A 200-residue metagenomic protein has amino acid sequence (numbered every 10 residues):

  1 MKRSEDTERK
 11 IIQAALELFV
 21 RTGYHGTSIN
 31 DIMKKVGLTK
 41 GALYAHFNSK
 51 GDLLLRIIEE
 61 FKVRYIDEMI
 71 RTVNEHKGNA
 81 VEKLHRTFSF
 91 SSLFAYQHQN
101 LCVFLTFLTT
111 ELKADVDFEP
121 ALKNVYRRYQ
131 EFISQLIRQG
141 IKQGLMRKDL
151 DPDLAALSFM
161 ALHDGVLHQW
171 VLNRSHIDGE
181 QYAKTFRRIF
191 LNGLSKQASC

Functional and structural regions predicted by a protein language model:
M1, R86-F94, E131-Q143, L162 (+2 more regions): C-terminal peripheral helix-coil segments that are non-catalytic and often amphipathic
K10, A14, L18-D52, R56-I57: Helix-turn-helix
R21-H25, H76, H98, Q143: Short coil/turn segments at alpha/beta junctions that flank glycine-rich nucleotide-binding fingerprints
K50, I57, F61-Y65, H76 (+5 more regions): Hydrophobic/aromatic residues within well-ordered alpha-helical segments
R56, R71-H98, P152-F159, A183 (+1 more regions): Hydrophobic alpha-helical connector segments
V63-I66, Q97, V116-Q143, D153-L157 (+1 more regions): Amphipathic alpha-helical packing segments from all-alpha helical-bundle domains
A95-E119: Amphipathic alpha-helical segments used for helix-helix packing
